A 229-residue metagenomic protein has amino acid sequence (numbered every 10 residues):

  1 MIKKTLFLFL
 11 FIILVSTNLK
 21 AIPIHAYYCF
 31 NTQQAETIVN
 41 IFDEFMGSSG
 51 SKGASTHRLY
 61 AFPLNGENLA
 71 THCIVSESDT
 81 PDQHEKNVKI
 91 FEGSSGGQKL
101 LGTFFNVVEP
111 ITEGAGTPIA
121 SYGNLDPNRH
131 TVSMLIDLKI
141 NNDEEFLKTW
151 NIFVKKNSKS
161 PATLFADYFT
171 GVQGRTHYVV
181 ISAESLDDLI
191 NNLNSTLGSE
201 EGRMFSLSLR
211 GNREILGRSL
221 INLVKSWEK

Functional and structural regions predicted by a protein language model:
M1-T5: Positively charged n-region of N-terminal signal peptides that target proteins for export
L6-L10: Sec-dependent N-terminal signal peptides
L14-N18: N-terminal signal peptide c-region/cleavage motif recognized by signal peptidases
L19-G202, L207-K229: Short S/T/G/P-rich N-terminal loop/turn motif that feeds into the first structured element of a domain
